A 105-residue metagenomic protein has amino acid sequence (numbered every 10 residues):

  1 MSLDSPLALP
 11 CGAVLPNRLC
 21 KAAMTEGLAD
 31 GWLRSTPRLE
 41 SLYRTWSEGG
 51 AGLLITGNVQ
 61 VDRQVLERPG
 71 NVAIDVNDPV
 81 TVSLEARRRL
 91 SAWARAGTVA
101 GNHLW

Functional and structural regions predicted by a protein language model:
M1-W105: Flavin-dependent oxidoreductase catalytic cores
